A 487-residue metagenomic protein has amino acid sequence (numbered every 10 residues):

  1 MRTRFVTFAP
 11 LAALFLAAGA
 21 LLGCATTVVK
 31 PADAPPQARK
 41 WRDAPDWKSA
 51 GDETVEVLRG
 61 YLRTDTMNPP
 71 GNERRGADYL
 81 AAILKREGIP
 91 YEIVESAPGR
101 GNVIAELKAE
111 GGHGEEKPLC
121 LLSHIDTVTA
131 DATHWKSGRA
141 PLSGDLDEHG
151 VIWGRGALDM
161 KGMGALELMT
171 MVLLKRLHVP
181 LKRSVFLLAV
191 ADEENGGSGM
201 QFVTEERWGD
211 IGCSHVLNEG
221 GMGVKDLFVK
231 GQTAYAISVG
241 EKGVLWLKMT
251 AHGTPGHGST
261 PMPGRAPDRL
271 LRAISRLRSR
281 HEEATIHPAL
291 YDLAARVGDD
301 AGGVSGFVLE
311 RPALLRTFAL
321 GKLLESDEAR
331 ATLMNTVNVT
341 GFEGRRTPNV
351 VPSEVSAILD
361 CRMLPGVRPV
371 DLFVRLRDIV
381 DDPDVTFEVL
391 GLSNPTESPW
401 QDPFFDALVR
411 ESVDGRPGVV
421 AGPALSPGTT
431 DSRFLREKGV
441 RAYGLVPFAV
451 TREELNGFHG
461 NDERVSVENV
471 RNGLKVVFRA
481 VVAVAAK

Functional and structural regions predicted by a protein language model:
M1-T7: N-terminal secretory signal peptides that target proteins for export/translocation
A9-G23: Bacterial N-terminal signal peptides
A25-A157, L174-R183, L359: Acidic/His- and Gly-rich active-site-bordering loop/insert found across diverse amide/peptide-bond hydrolases
A25-R39, H113, M222-G231, I237-G240 (+2 more regions): Metal-dependent amide/peptide-bond hydrolase catalytic core, centered on the "pita-bread" metallohydrolase fold
A50-L58, G76, L80, M163 (+10 more regions): Stable alpha-helical elements in mature extracytoplasmic
V57-M67, I83-P90, T170-L173, L177 (+5 more regions): Structured segments of extracytoplasmic/periplasmic soluble domains in secreted or envelope-associated proteins
M67-P69, P98, G111-G112, I125-T129 (+4 more regions): Solvent-exposed loop/turn segments at secondary-structure junctions within structured extracellular/periplasmic domains
V151-I152, G156-A236: Acidic/histidine-rich catalytic neighborhood of metal-dependent amide-processing enzymes
